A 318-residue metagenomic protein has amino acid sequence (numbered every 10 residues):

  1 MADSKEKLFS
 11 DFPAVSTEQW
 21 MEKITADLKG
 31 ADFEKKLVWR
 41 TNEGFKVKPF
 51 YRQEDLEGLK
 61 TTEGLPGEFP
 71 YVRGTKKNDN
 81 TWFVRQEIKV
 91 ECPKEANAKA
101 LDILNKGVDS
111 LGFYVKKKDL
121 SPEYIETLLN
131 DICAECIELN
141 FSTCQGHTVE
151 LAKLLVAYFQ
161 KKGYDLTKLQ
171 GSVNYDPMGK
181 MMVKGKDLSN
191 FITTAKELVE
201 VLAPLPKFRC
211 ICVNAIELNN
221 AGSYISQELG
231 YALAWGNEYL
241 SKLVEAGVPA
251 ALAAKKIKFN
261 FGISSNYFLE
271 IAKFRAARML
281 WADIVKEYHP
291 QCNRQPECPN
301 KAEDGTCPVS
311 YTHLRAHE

Functional and structural regions predicted by a protein language model:
A2-N266, E270, C298, S310: Catalytic alpha/beta active-site cores
Y239-K242, L280, I284: Short, well-ordered amphipathic alpha-helical segments that serve as non-catalytic structural scaffolds within diverse
A246-A250, V285-N293: Inter-helical turn/loop segments and adjacent helix faces that build the functional surface of alpha-helical bundle
E270-A282: Extended amphipathic alpha-helical segments enriched in small hydrophobics
C292, C298-C307: Cysteine-cluster motifs in flexible loop/terminal segments that predominantly coordinate metals
T312-E318: Conserved small/polar residues in nucleotide/adenosyl-binding loops
